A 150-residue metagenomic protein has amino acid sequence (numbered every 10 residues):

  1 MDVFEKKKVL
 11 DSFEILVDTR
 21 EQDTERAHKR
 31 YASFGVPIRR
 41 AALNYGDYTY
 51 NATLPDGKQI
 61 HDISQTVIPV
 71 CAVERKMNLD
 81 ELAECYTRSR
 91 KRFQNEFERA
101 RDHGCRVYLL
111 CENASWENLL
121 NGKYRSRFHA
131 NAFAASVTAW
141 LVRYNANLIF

Functional and structural regions predicted by a protein language model:
M1-E25, K29-R30, V137: Interdomain/boundary linker segments immediately adjacent to catalytic/signaling cores
T24-H28, P37-Y45, Y50-F150: Extended, alpha-helix-rich binding/interface surfaces that flank or overlap catalytic cores and mediate recognition
S33-F34: Short Pro/Gly-enriched beta-strand edge/turn motifs at strand-loop
